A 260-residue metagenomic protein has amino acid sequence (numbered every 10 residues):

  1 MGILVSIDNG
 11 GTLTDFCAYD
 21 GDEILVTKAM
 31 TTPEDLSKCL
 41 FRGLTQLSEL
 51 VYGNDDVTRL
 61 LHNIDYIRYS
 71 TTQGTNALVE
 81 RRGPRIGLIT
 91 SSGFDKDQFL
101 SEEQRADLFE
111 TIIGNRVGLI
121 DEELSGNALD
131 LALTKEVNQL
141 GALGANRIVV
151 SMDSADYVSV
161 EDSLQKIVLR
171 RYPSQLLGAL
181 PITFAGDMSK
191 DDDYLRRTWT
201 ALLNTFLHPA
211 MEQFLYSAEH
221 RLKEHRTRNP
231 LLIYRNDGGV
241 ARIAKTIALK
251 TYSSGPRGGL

Functional and structural regions predicted by a protein language model:
M1-L260: N-terminally biased helix-coil "hinge/interface" segments that flank
